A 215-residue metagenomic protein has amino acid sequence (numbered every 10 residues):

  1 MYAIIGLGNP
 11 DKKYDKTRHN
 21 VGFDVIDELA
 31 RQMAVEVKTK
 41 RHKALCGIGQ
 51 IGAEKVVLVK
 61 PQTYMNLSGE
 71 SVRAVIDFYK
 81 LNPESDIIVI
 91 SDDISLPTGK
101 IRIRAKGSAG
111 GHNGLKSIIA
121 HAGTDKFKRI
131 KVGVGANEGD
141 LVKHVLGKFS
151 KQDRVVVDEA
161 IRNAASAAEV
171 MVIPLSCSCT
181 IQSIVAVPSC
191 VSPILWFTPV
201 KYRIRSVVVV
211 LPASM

Functional and structural regions predicted by a protein language model:
Y2-A105, K116-K131, N137-L141, V155-R162 (+1 more regions): Nucleotide and nucleotide-moiety/phosphate-recognizing core
G22-D24, S108, W196-F197, V210 (+1 more regions): Residue-level signature of transmembrane alpha-helix interfaces in integral membrane proteins
R102-S108, L146-S150: Short glycine-enriched, charge-decorated loop/helix-capping segments at active-site entrances that position
G111-G114: Hydrophobic alpha-helical segments within soluble ligand-binding/sensing domains
C177-I184, S189-S206, S214: Low-acidity, Ser/Thr- and Arg-rich intrinsically disordered low-complexity segments
